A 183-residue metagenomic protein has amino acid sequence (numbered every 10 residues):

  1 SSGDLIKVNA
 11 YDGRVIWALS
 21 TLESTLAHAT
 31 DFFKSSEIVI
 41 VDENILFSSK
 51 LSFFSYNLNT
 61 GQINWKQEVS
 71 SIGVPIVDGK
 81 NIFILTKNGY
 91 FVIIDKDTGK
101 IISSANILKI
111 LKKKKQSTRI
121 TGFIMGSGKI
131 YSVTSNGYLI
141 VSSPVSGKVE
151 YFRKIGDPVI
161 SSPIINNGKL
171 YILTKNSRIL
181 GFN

Functional and structural regions predicted by a protein language model:
S2-G3, L51, N88, N136 (+1 more regions): Residue-level signature of beta-propeller blades and closely related beta-rich strand-turn architectures in secreted
I6, N44-F47, I82-I84, V92 (+2 more regions): Conserved beta-propeller blade signature
I6, V15, F54-S55, V92 (+2 more regions): WD40 beta-propeller blade core
N9-G13, N57-G61, D95-G99, S143-G147 (+1 more regions): Short loop/turn segments that connect beta-strands within beta-propeller blades
R14-D42, K50, Q62-G79, S103-M125 (+1 more regions): Extracytoplasmic beta-rich repeat domains
T60, G128-K129, T134-S177, N183: C-terminal closing repeat unit and adjoining cap/tail of repeat-based domains
E68-I76, I82-D97: Flexible, glycine-rich surface segments
Y90, S103-S104, Y138: Short loop/turn and low-complexity linker motifs enriched in small/turn-promoting residues
